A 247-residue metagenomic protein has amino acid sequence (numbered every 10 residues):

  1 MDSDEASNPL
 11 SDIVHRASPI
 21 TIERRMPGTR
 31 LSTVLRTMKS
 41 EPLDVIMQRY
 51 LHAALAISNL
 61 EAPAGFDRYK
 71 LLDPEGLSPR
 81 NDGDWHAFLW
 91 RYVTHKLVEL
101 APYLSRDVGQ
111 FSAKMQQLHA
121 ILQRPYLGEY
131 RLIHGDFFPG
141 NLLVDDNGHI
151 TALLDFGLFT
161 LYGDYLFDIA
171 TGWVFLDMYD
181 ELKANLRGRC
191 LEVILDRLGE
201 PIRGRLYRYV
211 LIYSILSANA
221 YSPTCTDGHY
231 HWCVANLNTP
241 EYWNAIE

Functional and structural regions predicted by a protein language model:
M1-D82: ATP-binding pocket architecture of kinase catalytic cores
R16, I20-S40, T94-V98, I212-H231: A glycine-centered beta->alpha junction motif in the catalytic cores of kinase/phosphotransferase enzymes
T21, Y69-I121: Active-site catalytic-loop/activation-segment of kinase and kinase-like phosphoryl-transfer enzymes
L60, R124-R131: Protein kinase catalytic-loop region centered on the HRD/HxD motif
Y130-I133, F138-P139, D145-L191: Active-site Asp-x-Gly
R131, G204-L206: The feature marks helicase ATPase cores and/or their adjacent C-terminal helical subdomains in SF1/SF2/AAA+ helicases
F167-G199, L211-H229: Active-site activation/catalytic loop segments of kinase-like enzymes and analogous catalytic loops in related
Y242-E247: Regulatory N- and C-terminal appendages and interdomain linkers associated with kinase/kinase-like NTP transferase
